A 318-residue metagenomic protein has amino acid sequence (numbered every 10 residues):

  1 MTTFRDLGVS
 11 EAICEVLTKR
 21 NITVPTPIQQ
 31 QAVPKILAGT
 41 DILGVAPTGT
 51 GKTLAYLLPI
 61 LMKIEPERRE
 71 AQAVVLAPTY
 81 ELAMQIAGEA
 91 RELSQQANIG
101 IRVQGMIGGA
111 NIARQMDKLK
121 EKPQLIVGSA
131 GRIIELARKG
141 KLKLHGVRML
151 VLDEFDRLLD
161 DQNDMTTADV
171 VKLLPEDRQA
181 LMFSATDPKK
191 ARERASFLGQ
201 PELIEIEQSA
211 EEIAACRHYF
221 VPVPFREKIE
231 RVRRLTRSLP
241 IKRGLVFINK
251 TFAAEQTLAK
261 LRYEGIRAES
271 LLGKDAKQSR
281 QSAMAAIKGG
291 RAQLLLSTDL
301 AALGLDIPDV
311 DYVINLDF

Functional and structural regions predicted by a protein language model:
M1-V45: Conserved pre-motif I regulatory segment
E15, R69-R138, G146-M149, A259-L271: Conserved nucleic-acid-binding Ia/Ib motif block in the N-terminal RecA-like helicase ATPase lobe
Q30-I42, T53-R68, G88-S94, I134: Walker A/P-loop NTP-binding motif
A46-T50: The conserved Walker
R114-K118, A254-K260, I266-A302: Conserved helicase ATPase core of P-loop NTP-dependent helicases/translocases
K143-S209: Post-DEXD/H (motif II) to motif III coupling segment of the RecA-like Helicase ATP-binding lobe
G146, L303-D317: A short beta-strand element within the Helicase C-terminal
A215-R262: Conserved interdomain hinge at the start of the Helicase C-terminal
